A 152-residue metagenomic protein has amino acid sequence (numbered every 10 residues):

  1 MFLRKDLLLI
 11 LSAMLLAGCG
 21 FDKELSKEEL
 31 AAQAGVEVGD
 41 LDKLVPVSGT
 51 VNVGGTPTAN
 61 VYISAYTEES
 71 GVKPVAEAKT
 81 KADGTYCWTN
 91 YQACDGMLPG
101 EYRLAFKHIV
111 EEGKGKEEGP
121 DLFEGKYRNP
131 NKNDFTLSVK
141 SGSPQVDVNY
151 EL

Functional and structural regions predicted by a protein language model:
M1-L8: Bacterial N-terminal signal peptides that target proteins for export
L8-M14: Sec-dependent N-terminal signal peptides
L16-G18: C-terminal motif of bacterial Sec signal peptides marking the signal peptidase cleavage site
G20-L152: Beta-strand-dominated extracellular/periplasmic modules and repeats in secreted or surface-exposed proteins
